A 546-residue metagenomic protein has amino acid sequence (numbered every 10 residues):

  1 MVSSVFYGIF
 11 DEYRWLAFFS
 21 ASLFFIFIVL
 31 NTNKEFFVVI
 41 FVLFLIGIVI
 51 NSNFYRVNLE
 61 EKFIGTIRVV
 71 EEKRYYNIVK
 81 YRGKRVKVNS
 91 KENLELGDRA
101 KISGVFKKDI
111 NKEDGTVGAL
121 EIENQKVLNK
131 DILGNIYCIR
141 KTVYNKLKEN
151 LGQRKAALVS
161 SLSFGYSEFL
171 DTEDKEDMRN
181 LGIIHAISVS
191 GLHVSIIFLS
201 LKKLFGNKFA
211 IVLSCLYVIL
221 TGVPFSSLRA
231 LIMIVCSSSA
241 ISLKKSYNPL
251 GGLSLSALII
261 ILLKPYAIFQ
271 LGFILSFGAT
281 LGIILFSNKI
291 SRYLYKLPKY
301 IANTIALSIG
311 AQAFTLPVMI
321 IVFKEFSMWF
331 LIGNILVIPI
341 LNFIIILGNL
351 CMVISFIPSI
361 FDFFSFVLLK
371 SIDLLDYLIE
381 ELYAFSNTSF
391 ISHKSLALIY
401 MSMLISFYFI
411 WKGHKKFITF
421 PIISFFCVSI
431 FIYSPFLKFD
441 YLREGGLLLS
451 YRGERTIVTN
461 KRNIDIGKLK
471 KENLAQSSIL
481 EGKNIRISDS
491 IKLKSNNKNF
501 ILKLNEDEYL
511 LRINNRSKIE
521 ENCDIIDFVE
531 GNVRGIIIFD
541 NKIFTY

Functional and structural regions predicted by a protein language model:
M1-R56, E380, A397, Y408-G413 (+1 more regions): N-terminal leader/targeting segments
S4, L120-M233, S238-S239: Aromatic-rich juxtamembrane segments at the membrane interface
G8, F25-K34, I50-S52, K203-F205 (+6 more regions): Structural signal for the C-terminal ends of transmembrane alpha-helices and the immediately following loop
F10-S20, N33-V39, F205-C215, F225-L231 (+5 more regions): Short, aromatic-rich membrane-interface segments at the entry and exit of alpha-helical transmembrane domains
V29-T32, V38, K107-D109, A384-G446: Glycine- and aromatic-enriched alpha-helical transmembrane segments of multi-pass membrane proteins
V57-R74, I102: Structural detector for short beta-strands of small beta-barrel domains
N77-S103, K107-G115, E121-L128, C138 (+1 more regions): Extracytosolic and intramembrane catalytic regions of membrane-associated proteins in envelope/secretory systems
F225-Y400: Internal transmembrane alpha-helical bundles of multi-pass membrane proteins
